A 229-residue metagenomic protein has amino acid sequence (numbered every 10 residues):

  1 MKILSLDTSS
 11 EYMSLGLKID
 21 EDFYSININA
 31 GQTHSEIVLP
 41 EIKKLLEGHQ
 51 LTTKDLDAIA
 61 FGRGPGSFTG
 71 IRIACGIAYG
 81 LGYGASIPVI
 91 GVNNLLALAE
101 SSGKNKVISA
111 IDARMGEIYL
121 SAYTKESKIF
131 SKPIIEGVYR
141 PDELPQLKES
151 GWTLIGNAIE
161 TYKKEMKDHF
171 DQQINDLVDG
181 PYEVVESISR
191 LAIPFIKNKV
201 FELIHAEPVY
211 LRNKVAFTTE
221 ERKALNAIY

Functional and structural regions predicted by a protein language model:
M1-R63, Y182: N-terminal beta-alpha supersecondary unit
T8-I28, T161, D176, K197-V200 (+1 more regions): Patatin-like phospholipase
N29-P40, F68-R72, G76, N93 (+2 more regions): Residues at secondary-structure transition points
T33, P88-P181, Y210: Surface "functional belts" at beta-alpha junctions
E47-K54, Y83-V92: Phosphate-handling active-site elements
A58-P88: DPxDG-like acidic metal-binding loop motif
D176-Y229: Acyltransferase
